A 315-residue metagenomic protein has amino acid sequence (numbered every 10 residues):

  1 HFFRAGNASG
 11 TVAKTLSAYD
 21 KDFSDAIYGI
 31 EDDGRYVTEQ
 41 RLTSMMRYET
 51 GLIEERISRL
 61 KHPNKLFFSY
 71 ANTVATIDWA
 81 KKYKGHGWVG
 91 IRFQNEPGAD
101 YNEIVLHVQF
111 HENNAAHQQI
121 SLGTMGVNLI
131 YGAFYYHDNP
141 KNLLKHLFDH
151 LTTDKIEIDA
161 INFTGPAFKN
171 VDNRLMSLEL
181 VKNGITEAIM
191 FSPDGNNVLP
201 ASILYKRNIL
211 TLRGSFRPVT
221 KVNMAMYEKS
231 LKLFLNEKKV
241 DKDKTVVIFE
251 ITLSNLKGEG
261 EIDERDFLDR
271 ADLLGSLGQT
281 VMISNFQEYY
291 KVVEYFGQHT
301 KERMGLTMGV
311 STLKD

Functional and structural regions predicted by a protein language model:
H1-D315: Nucleotidyltransferase catalytic core that binds NTPs
